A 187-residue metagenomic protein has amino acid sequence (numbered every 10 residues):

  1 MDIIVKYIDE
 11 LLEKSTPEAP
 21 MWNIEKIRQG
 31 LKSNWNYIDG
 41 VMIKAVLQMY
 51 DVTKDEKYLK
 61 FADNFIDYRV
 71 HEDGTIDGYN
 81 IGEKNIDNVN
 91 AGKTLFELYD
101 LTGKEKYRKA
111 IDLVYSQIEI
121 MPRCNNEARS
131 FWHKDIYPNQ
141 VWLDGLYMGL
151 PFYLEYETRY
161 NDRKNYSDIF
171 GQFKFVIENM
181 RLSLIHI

Functional and structural regions predicted by a protein language model:
M1-V70, E105-M121, N126-A128: Low-complexity, Ser/Thr/Pro/Gly-enriched N-terminal "stalk/linker" regions
E10, Q48, Y68, L113-I120 (+3 more regions): Alpha-helical scaffold segments in carbohydrate-active enzymes
S33-K44, G82-N90, Q140-P151: Aromatic- and histidine-enriched alpha-helix N-cap/loop-to-helix transition segments that scaffold the rims
G40-D55, N90-K104, M148-D162: Well-ordered alpha-helical scaffold segments within catalytic/enzyme domains
D63-L98: Blade-loop segments of beta-propeller domains
D87-M148: Extracytoplasmic mature domains of secreted/periplasmic and thylakoid-lumen proteins
K134-W142, Y156-K164, F173: Active-site cleft segment of glycoside hydrolase catalytic domains centered on the general acid/base Glu
I185-I187: Conserved small/polar residues in nucleotide/adenosyl-binding loops
